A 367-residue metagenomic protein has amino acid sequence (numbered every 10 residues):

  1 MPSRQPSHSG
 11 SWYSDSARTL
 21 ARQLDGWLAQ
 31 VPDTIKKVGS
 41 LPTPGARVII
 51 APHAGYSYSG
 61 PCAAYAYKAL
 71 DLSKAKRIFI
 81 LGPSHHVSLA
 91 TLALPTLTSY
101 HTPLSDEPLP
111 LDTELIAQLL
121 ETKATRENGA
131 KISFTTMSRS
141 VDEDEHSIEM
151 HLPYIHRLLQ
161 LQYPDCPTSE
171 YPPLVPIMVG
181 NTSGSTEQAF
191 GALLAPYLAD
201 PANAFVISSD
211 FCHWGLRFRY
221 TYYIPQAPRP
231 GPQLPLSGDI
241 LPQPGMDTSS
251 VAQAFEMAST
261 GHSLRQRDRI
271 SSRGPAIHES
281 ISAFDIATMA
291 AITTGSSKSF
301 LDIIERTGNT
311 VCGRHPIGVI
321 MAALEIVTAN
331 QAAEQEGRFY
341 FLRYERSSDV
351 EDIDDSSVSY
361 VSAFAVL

Functional and structural regions predicted by a protein language model:
M1-P2, L367: Eukaryotic N-terminal targeting leaders
P2-A322, I326-Q331, E345-S347, E351: Active-site histidine-anchored catalytic micro-motif
S347-L367: Short, basic/aromatic-enriched C-terminal tail that caps enzymatic domains
